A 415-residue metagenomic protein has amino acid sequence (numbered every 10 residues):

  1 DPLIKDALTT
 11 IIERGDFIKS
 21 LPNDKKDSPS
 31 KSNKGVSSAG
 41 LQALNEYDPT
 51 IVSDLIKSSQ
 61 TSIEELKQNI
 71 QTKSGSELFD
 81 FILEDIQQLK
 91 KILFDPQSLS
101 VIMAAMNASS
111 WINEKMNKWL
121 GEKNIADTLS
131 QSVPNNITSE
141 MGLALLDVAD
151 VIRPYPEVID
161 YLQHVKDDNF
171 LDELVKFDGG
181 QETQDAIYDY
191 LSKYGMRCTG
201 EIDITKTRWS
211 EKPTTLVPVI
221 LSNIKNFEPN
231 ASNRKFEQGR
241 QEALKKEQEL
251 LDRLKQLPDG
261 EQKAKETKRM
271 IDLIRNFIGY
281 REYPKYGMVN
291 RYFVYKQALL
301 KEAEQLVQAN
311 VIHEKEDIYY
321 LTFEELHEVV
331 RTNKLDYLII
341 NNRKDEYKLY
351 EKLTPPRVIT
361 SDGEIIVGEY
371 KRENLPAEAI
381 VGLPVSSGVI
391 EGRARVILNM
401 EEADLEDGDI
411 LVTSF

Functional and structural regions predicted by a protein language model:
D1, D48-V52, I56-S59, L299 (+5 more regions): A broad "ordered helical/assembly scaffold" signature
D1-I278, V294: N-terminal, non-catalytic alpha-helical interaction modules of very large eukaryotic scaffold proteins
Q42, T50, K57-T72, E77 (+4 more regions): Protease-associated
S74, K212, G260, H313-E314 (+2 more regions): Helix N-cap and loop-to-helix transition residues
V133, K166, D178, K206 (+5 more regions): Active-site proximal loops enriched in glycine and acidic residues that flank catalytic Cys/His/Asp and coordinate
V148-V151, E157-D160, K176, G180 (+4 more regions): Polyproline-rich, intrinsically disordered low-complexity regions
K245-G287, F293-K301, G368-F415: C-terminal accessory/binding modules appended to enzymatic or scaffolding proteins
K265-D362: Extended, domain-scale alpha-helical bundle/helix-rich regions
